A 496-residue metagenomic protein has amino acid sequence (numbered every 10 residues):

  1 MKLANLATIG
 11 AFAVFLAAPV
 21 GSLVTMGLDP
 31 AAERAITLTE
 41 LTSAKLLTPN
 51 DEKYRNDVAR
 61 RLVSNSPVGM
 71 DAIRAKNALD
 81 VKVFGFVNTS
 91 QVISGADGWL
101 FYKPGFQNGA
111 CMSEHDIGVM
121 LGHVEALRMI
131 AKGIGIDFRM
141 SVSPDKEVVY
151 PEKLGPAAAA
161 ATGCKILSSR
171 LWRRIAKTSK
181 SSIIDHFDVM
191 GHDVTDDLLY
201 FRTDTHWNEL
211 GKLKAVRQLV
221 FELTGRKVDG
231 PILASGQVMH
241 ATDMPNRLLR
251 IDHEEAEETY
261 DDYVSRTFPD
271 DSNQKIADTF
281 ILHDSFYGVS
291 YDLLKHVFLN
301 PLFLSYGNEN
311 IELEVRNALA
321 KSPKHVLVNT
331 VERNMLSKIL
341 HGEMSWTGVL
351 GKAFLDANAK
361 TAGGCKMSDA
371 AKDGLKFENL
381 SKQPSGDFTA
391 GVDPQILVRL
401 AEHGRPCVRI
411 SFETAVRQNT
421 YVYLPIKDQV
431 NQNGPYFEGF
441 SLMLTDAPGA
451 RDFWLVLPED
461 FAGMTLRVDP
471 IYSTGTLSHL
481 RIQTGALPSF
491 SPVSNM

Functional and structural regions predicted by a protein language model:
M1-L397, A401-R409, Q418-M496: Extracellular glycan-modifying ectodomains
F412-T414: Hydrophobic beta-strand positions in extracellular immunoglobulin-like domains
